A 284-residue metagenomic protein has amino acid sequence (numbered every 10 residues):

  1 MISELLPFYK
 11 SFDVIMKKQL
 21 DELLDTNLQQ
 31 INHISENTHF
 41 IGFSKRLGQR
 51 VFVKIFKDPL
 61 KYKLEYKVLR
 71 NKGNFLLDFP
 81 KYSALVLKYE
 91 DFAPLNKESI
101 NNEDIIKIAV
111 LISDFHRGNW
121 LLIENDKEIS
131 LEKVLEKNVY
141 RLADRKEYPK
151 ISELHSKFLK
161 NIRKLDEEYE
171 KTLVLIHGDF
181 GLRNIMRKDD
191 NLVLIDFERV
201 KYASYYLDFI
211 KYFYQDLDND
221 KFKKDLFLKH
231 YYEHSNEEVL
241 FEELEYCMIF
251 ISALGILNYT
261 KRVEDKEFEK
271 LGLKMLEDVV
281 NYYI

Functional and structural regions predicted by a protein language model:
M1-Q30: Juxta-kinase regulatory segment immediately upstream of eukaryotic protein kinase catalytic domains
S11-E22, W120-G178: An alpha-helical support segment within catalytic cores of ATP-dependent transferases
S35-S44, I162-L207: Active-site acidic catalytic loop and adjacent metal/ATP-binding pocket of ATP-dependent phosphoryl transfer enzymes
S35-T38, L47-V86, N96-D114, F222: A conserved alpha-helical element in kinase catalytic cores
L69-N71, V193, I210-Y212: Glycine-rich, phosphate-binding/catalytic loops in enzymes
A84-I100, E136-R145, A253-K266: A glycine-centered beta->alpha junction motif in the catalytic cores of kinase/phosphotransferase enzymes
I112, H116-W120, F213, S235: Protein kinase-like catalytic domain
Y206-N236, I249-D278: Active-site activation/catalytic loop segments of kinase-like enzymes and analogous catalytic loops in related
